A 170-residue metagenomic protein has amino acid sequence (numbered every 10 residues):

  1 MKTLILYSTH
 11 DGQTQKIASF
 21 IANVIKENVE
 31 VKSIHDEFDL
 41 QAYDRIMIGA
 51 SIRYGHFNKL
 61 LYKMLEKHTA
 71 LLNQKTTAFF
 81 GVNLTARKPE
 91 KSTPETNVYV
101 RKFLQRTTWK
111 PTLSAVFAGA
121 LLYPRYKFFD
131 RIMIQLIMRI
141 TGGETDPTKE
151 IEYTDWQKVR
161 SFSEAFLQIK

Functional and structural regions predicted by a protein language model:
M1, E30-V31: Short acidic/polar alpha-helix capping motifs at helix-coil junctions
M1, Q41, W109: Structured loop/turn residues at beta-strand edges in well-structured enzyme cores
K2-K26: N-terminal beta1-alpha1 ligand-phosphate binding loop
V24-E30, R45, A50-K170: FMN-binding flavodoxin-like domain, especially the glycine-rich phosphate-binding loop
V31-Q41: Short acidic low-complexity segments
